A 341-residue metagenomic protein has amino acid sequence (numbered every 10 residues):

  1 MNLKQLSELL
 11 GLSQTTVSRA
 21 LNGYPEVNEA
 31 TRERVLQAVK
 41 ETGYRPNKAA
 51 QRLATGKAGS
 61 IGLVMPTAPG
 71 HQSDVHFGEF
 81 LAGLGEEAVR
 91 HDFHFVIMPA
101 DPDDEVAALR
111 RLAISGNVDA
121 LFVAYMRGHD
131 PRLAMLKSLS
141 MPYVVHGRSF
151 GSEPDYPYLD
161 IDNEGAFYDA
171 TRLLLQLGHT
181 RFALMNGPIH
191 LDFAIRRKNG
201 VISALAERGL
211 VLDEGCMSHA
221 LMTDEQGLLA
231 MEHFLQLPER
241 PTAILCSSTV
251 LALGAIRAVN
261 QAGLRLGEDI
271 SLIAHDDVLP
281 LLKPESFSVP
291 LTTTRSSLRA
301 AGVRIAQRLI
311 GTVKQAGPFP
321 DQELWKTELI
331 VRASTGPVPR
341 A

Functional and structural regions predicted by a protein language model:
M1-G59, A341: N-terminal helix-turn-helix DNA-binding module of bacterial transcription factors
S13, G59, D119, T180-R181 (+1 more regions): Short acidic/polar active-site loop segments enriched in Thr and Asp
S60-R172, Q236, V250, T293-T294: Alpha-helical recognition/docking segments in bacterial nutrient-uptake and carbohydrate-utilization systems
T67-E79, I97-V106, L159-D169, M185-A230 (+4 more regions): Hinge/beta->alpha junction and helix N-cap segments in small-molecule ligand-binding domains
T180-R181, L212-C216, L266-L272: Short acidic capping loops at alpha-helix termini that bridge into adjacent secondary structure
E232-A341: Flexible loop/turn connectors
